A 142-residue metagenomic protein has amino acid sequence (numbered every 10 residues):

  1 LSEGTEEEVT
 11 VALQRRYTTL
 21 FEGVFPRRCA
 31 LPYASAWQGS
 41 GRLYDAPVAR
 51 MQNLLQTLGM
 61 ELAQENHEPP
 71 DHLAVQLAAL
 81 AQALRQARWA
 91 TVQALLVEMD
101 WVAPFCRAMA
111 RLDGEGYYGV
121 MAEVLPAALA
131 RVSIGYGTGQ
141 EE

Functional and structural regions predicted by a protein language model:
L1-E142: Charged, alpha-helix-forming regions
